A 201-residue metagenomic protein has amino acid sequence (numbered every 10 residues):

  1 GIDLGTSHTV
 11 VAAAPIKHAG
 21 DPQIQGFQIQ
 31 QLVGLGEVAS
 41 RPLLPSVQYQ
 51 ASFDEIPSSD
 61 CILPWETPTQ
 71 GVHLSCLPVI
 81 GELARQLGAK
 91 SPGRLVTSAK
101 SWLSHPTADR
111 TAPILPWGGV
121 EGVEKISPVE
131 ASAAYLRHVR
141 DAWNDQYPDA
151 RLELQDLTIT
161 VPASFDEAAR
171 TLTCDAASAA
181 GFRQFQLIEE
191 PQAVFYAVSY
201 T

Functional and structural regions predicted by a protein language model:
G1-D21: Gly/Thr-rich phosphate-binding beta-strand-loop-beta motif of the actin/hexokinase/Hsp70
T6, A163, A193: Short, glycine/acidic-enriched loop or turn micro-motifs at the edges of active sites
S7, Q155, R183: Short acidic/polar active-site loop segments enriched in Thr and Asp
Q25-A179: Phosphate-binding loop and its immediate beta->loop->alpha context in nucleotide/phosphate-handling enzymes
A150-R151, F185-E189: Core alpha/beta catalytic barrel or barrel-like domain that forms the active/cofactor pocket in diverse metabolic
D166, I188-Y196: Short acidic loop-to-helix transition motifs that present clustered carboxylates
S178-Q186: Acidic, His- and aromatic-enriched active-site or binding-groove loops in soluble protein domains that engage sugars
T201: Conserved small/polar residues in nucleotide/adenosyl-binding loops
